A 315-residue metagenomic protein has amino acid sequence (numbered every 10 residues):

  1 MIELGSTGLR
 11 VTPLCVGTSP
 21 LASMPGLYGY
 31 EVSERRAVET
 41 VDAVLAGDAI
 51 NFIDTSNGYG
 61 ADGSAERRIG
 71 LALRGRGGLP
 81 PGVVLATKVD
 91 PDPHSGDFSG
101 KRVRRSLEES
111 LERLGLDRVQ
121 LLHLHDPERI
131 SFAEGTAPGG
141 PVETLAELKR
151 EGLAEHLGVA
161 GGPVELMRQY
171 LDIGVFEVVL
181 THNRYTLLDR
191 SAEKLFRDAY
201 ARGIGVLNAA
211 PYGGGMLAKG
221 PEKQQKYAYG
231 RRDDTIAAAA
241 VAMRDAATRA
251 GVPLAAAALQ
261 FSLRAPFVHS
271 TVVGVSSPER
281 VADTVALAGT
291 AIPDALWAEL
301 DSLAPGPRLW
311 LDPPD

Functional and structural regions predicted by a protein language model:
M1-V83: N-terminal binding-site loop/beta-alpha segment at the start of enzyme catalytic domains that lines or forms
L4, V16, I53, I69 (+9 more regions): Conserved, mostly hydrophobic/aromatic
L9-L14, D48-N51, L79-V83, L116-Q120 (+4 more regions): Short, well-ordered coil/turn segments that N-cap beta-strands
Y30-V44, F98-R113, P163-Q169: Short, acidic/polar
S56-E66, D92-D97, I130-A133, Y185-S191: Acidic-and-aromatic substrate-binding clefts and catalytic sites of carbohydrate-active enzymes
G70-P81, L111-L116, Y170-G174, D198: Acidic (Asp/Glu)-rich catalytic clusters
L111-S131: Active-site groove signature of glycoside hydrolases
P127-D315: Beta/alpha (TIM)-barrel catalytic core signal, keyed to glycine-rich beta->alpha loops juxtaposed to Asp/Glu that bind
